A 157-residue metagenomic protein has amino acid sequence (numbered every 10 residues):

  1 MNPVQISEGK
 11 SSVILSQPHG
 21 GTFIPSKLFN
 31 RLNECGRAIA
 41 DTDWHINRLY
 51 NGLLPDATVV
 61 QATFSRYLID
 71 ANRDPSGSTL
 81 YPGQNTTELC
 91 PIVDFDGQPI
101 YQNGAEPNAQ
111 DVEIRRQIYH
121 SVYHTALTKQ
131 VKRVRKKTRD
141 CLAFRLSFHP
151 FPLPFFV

Functional and structural regions predicted by a protein language model:
M1-R145, H149-V157: N-terminal catalytic or cofactor-binding beta/alpha core of small enzyme domains
